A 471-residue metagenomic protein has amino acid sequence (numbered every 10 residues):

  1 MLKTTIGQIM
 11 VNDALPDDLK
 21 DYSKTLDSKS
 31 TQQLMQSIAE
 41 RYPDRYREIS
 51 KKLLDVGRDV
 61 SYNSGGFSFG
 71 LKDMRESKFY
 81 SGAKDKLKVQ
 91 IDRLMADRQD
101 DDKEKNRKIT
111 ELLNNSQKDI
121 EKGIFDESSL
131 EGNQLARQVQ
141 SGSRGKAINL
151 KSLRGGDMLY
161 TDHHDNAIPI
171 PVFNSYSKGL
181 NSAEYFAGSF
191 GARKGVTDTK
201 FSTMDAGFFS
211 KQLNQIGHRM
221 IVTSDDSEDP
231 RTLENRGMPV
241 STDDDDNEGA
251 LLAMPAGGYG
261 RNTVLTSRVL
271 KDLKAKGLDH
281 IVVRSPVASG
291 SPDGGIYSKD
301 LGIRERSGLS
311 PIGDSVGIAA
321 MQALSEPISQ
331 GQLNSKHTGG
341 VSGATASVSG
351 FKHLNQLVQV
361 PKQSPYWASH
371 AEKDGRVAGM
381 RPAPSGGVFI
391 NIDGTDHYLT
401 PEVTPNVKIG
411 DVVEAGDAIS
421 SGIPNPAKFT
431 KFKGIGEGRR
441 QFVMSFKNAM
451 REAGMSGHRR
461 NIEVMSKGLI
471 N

Functional and structural regions predicted by a protein language model:
M1-K51, K78, L87-G123, Y176-N471: Intrinsically disordered, low-complexity regulatory segments
K51-D59, I148, G155: Structured, non-catalytic alpha/beta "coupling" segments that mediate domain-domain communication and provide generic
L54, R58-D73: Class II aminoacyl-tRNA synthetase catalytic cores and aaRS-like
G57-Y62, M158, E402, I470: Short alpha-helix boundary/capping elements
M74-S81: Short secondary-structure subsegments characteristic of cysteine-rich extracellular domains
E104-R154: Gly/Pro-rich turn-and-neighbor structural signature
G132-Y185, I303-P311, I318-M321, S335: Non-catalytic terminal/interface segments that mediate subunit docking, oligomerization, and allosteric communication
